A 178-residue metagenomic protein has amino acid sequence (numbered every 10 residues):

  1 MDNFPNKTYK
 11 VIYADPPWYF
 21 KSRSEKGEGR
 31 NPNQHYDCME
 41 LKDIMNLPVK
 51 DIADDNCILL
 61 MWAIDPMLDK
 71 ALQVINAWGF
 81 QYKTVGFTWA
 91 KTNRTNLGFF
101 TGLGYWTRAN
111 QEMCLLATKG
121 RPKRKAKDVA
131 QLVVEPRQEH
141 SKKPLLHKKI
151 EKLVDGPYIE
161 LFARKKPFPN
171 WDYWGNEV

Functional and structural regions predicted by a protein language model:
M1-V178: Class I S-adenosyl-L-methionine-dependent methyltransferase catalytic core
